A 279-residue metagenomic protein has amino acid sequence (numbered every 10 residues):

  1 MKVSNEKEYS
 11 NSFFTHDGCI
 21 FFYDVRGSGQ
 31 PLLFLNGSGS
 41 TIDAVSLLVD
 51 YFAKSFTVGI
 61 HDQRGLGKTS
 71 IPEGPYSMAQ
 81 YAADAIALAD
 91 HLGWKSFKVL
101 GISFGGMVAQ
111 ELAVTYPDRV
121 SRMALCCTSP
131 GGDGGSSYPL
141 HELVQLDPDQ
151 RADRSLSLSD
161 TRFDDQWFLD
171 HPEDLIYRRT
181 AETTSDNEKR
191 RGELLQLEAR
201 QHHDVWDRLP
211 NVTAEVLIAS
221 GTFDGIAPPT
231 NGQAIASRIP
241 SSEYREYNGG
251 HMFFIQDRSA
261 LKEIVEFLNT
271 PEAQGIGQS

Functional and structural regions predicted by a protein language model:
S12-S70: Conserved HGGG/HGGXW glycine-rich cap/lid loop of the alpha/beta-hydrolase fold
G59-L100: Active-site loop/oxyanion-hole signature of alpha/beta-hydrolase fold enzymes
G101, G105, A109: Gly/Ala-rich beta-loop-alpha elbow adjacent to hydrolase catalytic centers
Q110, V114, S121-Q150: Flexible "cap/lid" loop of the alpha/beta hydrolase fold
G134, S155-Q201, D207-R208: Conserved alpha/beta-hydrolase catalytic His-Asp/Glu region
V212, I218-S220: Short beta-strand/loop motif that positions the catalytic acidic residue of the alpha/beta-hydrolase fold
T222-A227: Acidic catalytic loop of the alpha/beta-hydrolase fold
S242-S279: Catalytic active-site module of serine/aspartate enzymes centered on a nucleophile-bearing elbow/loop
